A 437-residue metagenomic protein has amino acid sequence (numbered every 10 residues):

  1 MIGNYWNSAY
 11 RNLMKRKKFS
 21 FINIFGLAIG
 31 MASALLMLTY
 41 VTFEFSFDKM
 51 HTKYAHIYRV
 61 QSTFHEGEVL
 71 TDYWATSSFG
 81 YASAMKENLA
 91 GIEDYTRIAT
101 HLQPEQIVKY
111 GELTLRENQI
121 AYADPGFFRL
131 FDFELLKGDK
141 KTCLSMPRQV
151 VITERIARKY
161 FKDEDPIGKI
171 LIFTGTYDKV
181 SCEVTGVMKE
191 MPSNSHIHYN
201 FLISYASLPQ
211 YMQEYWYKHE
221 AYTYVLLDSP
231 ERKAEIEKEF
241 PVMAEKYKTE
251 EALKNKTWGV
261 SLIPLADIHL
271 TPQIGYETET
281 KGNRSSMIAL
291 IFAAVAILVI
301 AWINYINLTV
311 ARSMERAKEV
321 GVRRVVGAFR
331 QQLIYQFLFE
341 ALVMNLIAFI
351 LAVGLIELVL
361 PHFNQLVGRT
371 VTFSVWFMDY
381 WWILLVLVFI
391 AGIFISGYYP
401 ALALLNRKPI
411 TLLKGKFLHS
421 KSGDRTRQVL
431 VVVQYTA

Functional and structural regions predicted by a protein language model:
M1-R11, K15-F19, H51, K233 (+4 more regions): Membrane-helix entry/capping segments
W6-I22, G26, A301-M344, N406-L418: Intracellular coupling helices
R16-F45, D424-A437: Short, strongly hydrophobic transmembrane alpha-helices
A32, L36-T39, S261, L342-P409: Small-residue-rich transmembrane alpha-helices
M37-E105, Q210, Y217-Y224, E237-E239 (+2 more regions): Membrane-proximal extracellular/periplasmic loop immediately following the first transmembrane helix
L38, F292-V320, I395-A401: A hydrophobic alpha-helix feature that marks transmembrane segments and, especially, their cytosolic C-terminal ends
S77-F79, L89, I98-H101, E105 (+3 more regions): The feature marks short, hydrophobic/small-residue-biased sequence motifs that occur predominantly
A123-K137, R148-S285: Mid-to-C-terminal secondary-structure elements that act as membrane-proximal/extracytoplasmic interface segments
